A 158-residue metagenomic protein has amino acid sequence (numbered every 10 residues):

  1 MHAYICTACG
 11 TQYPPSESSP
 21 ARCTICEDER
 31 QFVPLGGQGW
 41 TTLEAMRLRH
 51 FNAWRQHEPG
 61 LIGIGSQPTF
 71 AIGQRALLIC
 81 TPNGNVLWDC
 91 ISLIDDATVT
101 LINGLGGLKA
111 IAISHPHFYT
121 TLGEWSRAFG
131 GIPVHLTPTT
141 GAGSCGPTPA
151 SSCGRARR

Functional and structural regions predicted by a protein language model:
H2, S19, H57, I72 (+3 more regions): Residue-level preference for short coil/turn positions at secondary-structure junctions
H2-G60, I64-S66: N-terminal juxtadomain amphipathic helix that follows a signal peptide/anchor or precedes a small N-terminal auxiliary
Q12-P15, E29-V33, A71, D95-D96 (+2 more regions): Active-site environment of divalent metal-dependent phosphoester hydrolases
Q12-Y13, A76, T100-I102: Short, flexible, glycine/charge-rich loop motifs used to bind or transfer phosphoryl groups or to couple energy/partner
S18-A21, Q74, G123-E124: Generic recognition of short, well-ordered alpha-helical segments
T41-T42, D95, T137: Helix N-terminus capping/helix-initiation residues
H50-T98: Conserved beta-strand hairpin/beta-sheet module of binuclear metal-dependent hydrolase folds, prominently
T98-R158: Active-site HxH/HxHxD metal-binding segment of metal-dependent hydrolases
